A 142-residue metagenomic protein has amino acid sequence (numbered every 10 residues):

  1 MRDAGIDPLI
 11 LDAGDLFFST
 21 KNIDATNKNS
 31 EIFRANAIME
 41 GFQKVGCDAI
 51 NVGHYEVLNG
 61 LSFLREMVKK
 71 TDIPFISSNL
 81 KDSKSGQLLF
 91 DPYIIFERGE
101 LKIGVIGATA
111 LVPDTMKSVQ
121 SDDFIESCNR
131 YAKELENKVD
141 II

Functional and structural regions predicted by a protein language model:
M1-I142: Acidic, metal/ion-coordinating pockets
